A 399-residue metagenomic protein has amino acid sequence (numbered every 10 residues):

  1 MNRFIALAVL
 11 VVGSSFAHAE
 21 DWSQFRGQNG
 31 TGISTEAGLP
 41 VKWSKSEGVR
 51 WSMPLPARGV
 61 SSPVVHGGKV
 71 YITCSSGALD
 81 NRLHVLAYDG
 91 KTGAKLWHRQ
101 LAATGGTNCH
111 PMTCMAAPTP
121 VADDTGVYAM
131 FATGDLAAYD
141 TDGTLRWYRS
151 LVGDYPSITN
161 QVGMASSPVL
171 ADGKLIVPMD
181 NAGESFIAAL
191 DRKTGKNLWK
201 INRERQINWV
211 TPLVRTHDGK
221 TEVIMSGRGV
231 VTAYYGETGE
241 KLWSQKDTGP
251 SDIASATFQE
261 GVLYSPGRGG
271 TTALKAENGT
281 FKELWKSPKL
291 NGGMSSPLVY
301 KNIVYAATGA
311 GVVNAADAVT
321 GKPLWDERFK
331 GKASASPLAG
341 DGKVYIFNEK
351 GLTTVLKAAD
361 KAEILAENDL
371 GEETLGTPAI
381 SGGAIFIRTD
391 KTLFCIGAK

Functional and structural regions predicted by a protein language model:
M1-N2: N-terminal secretory signal peptides that target proteins for export/translocation
I5-S15: Bacterial N-terminal signal peptides
H18-K399: Noncatalytic, solvent-exposed loop/strand surfaces of beta-propeller-type extracellular/periplasmic domains
